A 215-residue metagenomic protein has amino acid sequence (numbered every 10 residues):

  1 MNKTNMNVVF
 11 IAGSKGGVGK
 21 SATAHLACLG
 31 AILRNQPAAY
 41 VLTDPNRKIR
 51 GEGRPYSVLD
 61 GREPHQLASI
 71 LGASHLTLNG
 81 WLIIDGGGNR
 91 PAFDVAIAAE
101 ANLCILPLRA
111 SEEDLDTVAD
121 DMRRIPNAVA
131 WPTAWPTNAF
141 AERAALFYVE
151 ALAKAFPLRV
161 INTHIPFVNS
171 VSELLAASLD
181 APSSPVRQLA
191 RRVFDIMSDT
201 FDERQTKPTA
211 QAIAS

Functional and structural regions predicted by a protein language model:
M1-M6, N127, D199, E203-S215: Acidic-aromatic/histidine active-site loop/patch
N2-V18, A22-V95, S172-A176: P-loop/Walker-type NTP enzyme "switch/lid" segment
P55-L59, R123-I125, F147-V149, L179-A181: Short, hinge-like loop/turn segments at secondary-structure boundaries
I84-T163: Conserved catalytic-core segment of NTP-binding enzymes
P136, V149-A181, F194-I196: Beta-strand-loop-alpha "switch" segments that mediate conformational coupling across diverse proteins
P182-A210: Histidine-centered active-site loop/cap adjacent to the catalytic His in serine esterases/O-acetyl transfer systems
